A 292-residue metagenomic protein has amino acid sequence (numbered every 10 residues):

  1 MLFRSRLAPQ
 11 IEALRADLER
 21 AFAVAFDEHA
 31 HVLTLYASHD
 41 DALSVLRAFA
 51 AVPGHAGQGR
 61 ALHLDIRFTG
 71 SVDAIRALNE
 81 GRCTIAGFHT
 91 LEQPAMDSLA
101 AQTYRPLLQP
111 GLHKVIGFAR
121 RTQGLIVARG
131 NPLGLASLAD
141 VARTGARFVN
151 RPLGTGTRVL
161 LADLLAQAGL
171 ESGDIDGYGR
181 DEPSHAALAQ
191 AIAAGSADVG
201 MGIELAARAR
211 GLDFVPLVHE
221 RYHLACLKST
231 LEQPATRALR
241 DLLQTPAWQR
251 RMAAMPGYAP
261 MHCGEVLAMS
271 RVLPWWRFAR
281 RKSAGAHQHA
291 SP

Functional and structural regions predicted by a protein language model:
M1-I11: Basic, amphipathic "hinge/linker" alpha-helix immediately C-terminal to the N-terminal HTH DNA-binding motif
I11-T34: Short helix-loop hinge/linker segments at domain boundaries
H29-S38, A139-V159: Short loop->beta-strand "edge-of-pocket" segments that line small-molecule binding or catalytic clefts across diverse
T34-R67, R76-I85: Short alpha-helix C-terminal cap/hinge motif
V72-T122: Short beta-strand-centered segments that line the small-molecule binding cleft or hinge of alpha/beta clamshell
H89-Y104, A189-V218: A ligand-binding cleft/hinge motif common to bilobed small-molecule-binding domains
P110-T122, L212-D241, H262-L267: Periplasmic-binding protein-like
F118, V127-F148: Flexible hinge/capping segments at coil-to-helix
